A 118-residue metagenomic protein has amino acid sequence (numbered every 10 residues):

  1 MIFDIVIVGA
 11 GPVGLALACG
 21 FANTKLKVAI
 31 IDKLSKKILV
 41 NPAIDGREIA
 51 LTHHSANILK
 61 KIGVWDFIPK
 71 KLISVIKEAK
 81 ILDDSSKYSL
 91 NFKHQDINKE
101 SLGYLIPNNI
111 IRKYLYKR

Functional and structural regions predicted by a protein language model:
M1-I5: Extreme N-terminal starter segment of soluble prokaryotic enzymes
V6-V8, C19-R47: Glycine-rich FAD pyrophosphate-binding loop
A10-P12: Glycine-rich Rossmann-fold phosphate-binding loop(s) that bind the pyrophosphate of adenine dinucleotide cofactors
L15: Residues forming the Rossmann-fold NAD(P)(H) cofactor-binding site
A18, A56, K60, Y116: Short glycine-/small-residue-rich flexible loop motifs, especially phosphate/cofactor-binding loops
S35-L39, K61, I97: Beta1-alpha1 glycine-rich phosphate/pyrophosphate-binding loop at the start of Rossmann-like nucleotide-binding domains
P42-D84: N-terminal FAD cofactor-binding segment of flavoenzymes
S74-R118: Conserved N-terminal helical subregion
